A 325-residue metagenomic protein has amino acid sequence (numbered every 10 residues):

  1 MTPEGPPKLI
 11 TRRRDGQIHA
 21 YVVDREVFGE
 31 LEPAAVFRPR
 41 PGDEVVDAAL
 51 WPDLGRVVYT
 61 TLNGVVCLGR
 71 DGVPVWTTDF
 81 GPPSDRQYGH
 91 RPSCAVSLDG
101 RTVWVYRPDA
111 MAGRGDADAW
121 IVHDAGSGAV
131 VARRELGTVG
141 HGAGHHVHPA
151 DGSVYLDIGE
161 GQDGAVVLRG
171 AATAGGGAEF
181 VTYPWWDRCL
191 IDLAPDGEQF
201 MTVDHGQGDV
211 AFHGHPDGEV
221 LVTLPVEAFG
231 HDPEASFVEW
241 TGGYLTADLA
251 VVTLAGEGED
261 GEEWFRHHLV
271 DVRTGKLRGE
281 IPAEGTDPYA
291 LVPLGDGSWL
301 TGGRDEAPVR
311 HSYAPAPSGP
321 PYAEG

Functional and structural regions predicted by a protein language model:
M1-K8, V36-L54, P82-L98, R134-A150 (+3 more regions): Repeated scaffold domains used in trafficking and secretory/extracellular systems, primarily beta-propellers
L9, V57, T102-V103, G152-Y155 (+3 more regions): Hydrophobic beta-strand positions that form the internal "hydrophobic ladder" of WD40/Gbeta-like beta-propeller blades
R14-G42, V65-Y88, G113-G137, E160-W186 (+3 more regions): Surface-exposed loop/turn elements that mediate protein-protein interactions on large endomembrane-trafficking
V46-N63, Y106-P108: Non-membrane alpha-helical segments in proteins
L62, P108-A110, D157-G161, H205 (+2 more regions): Short loop/turn segments immediately following the C-termini of beta-strands
V105-D116, L254-E262: Short, conserved, GDST-rich strand-edge loop motifs in beta-rich repeat architectures
L190-V203, G208-D217: Long, positively charged binding patches that form subdomain-scale interaction surfaces for polyanionic ligands
Y244-G297: Ankyrin-repeat and related helical/solenoid repeat scaffolds used for protein-protein interactions
